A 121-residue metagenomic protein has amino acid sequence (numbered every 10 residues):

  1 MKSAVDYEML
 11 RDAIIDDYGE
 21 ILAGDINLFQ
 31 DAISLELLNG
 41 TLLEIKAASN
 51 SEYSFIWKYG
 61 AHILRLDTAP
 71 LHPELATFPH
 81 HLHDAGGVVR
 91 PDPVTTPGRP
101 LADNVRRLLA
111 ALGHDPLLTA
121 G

Functional and structural regions predicted by a protein language model:
M1-L43, A48-N50, L118-G121: Negatively charged, low-complexity tracts enriched in Asp/Glu with abundant Ser/Thr
I15, I26, R65-D67, G86: Amphipathic alpha-helical interaction segments
I21, I26, V88-V89, P100: Compositionally biased, intrinsically disordered low-complexity regions
L35-N39, G60, H80, P91: Short alpha-helical interface elements
L43-L71: Short, conserved beta-strand/beta-arch hydrophobic-aromatic motifs that form part of recognition grooves or interface
P70-P91: An anionic, turn-rich surface loop/hairpin at beta-sheet edges that serves as a generic interaction/coordination patch
V89-G121: Well-ordered alpha/beta subsegment
